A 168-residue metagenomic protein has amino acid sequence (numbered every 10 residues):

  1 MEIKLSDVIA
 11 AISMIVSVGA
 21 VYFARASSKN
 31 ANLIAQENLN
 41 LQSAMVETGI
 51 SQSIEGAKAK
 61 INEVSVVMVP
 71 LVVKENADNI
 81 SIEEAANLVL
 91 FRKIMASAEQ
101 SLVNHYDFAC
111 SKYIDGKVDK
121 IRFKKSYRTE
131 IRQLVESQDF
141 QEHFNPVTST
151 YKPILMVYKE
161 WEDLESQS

Functional and structural regions predicted by a protein language model:
E2-E83: Membrane-proximal alpha-helical anchors
N79-S168: An amphipathic alpha-helical interaction surface
